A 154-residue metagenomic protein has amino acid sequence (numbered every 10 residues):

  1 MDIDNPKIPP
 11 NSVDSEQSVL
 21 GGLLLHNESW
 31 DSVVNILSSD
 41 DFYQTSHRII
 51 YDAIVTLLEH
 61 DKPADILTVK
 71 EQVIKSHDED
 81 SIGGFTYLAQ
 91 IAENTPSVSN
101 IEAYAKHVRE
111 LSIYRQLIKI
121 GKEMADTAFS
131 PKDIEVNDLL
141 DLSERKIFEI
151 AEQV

Functional and structural regions predicted by a protein language model:
M1-L111: Noncatalytic partner-interaction/assembly domains of nucleic-acid and motor enzyme complexes, especially the accessory
T45, I74, F85-Q153: Extended, charged alpha-helical coiled-coil/arm scaffolds that mediate oligomerization and mechanical coupling in large
